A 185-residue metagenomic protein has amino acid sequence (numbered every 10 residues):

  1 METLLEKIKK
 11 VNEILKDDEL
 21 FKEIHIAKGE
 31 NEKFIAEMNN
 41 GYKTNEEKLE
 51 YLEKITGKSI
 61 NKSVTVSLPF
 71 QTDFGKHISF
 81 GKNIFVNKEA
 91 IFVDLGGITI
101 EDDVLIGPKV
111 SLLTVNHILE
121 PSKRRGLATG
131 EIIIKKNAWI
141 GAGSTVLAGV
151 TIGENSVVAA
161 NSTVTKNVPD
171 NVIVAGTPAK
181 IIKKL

Functional and structural regions predicted by a protein language model:
M1-S63, A179-I182: Terminal amphipathic alpha-helical/low-complexity segments used for targeting or macromolecular assembly
L49, L68-P69: Short linear capping/connector segments at secondary-structure termini
T65, L105, W139, V157 (+1 more regions): Short-chain dehydrogenase/reductase
F70-F80, F85-I152, T177-L185: Flexible, glycine/small-residue-enriched loop-and-beta-strand segment within the central core of proteins
T165-K166: Active-site/ligand-binding-proximal alpha/beta "capping" segment
